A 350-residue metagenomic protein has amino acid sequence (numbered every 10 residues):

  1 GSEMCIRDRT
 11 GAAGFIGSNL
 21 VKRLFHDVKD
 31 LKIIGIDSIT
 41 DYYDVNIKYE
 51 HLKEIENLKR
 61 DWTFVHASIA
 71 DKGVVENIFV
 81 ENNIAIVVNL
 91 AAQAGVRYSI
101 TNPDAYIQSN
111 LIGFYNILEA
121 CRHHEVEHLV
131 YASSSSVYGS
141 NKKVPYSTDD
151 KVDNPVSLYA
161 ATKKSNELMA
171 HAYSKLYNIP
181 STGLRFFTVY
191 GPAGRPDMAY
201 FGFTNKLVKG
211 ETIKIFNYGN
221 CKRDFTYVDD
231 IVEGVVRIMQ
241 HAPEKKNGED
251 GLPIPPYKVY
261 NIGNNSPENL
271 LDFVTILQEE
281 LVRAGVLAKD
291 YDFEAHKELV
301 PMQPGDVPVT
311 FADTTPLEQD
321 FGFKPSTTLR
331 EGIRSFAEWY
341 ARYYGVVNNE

Functional and structural regions predicted by a protein language model:
S2, R7-V189, E268, T275-I276 (+4 more regions): N-terminal Rossmann-like NAD(P)+-binding domain of SDR-like oxidoreductases, especially those catalyzing
R7, A67, L207-E350: C-terminal substrate-binding subdomain of Rossmann-fold SDR/epimerase-dehydratase oxidoreductases
L24, Y173, G202-L207, G234-I238: A short, amphipathic alpha-helix embedded in the catalytic core of nucleotide-handling enzymes
I47, T101, S109, D153 (+5 more regions): A generic fold-level signal
V74, A105, I112, K151 (+5 more regions): Residue-level recognition of oxygen-bearing side chains
E127-V130, G139-K143, N178, G194 (+2 more regions): Proline-centered turn/helix-capping motifs that create local helix->coil transitions or kinks
V144-P145, P196-T204: A glycine/serine/threonine-rich, flexible loop-to-helix segment that serves as the NAD(P) cofactor-binding "lid"
P155-T162, F186, P192, P196-Y200 (+1 more regions): The catalytic Tyr-centered alpha-helix of NAD(P)H-dependent dehydrogenases
